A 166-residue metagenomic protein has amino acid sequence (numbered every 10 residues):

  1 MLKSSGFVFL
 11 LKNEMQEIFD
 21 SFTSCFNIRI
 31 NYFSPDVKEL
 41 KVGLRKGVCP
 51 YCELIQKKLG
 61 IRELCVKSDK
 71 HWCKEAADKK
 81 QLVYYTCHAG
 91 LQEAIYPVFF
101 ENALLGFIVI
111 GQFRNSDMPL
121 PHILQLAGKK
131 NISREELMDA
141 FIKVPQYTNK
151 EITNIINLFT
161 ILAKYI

Functional and structural regions predicted by a protein language model:
M1-F26, G106-I166: Juxtadomain coupling helices with adjacent low-complexity linkers
L2-G90: Structured interaction and signal-relay segments at domain junctions
R45, L54-K57, V98-F100, P119-Q125: Surface-exposed beta-strand edges and their flanking turn/coil or helix-capping segments
T86, G90, F100, Y147 (+1 more regions): Short, well-structured alpha-helical patches and their helix-loop capping segments that border functional surfaces
C87-G90, A94, I108: Extracellular/luminal Protease-associated
E93-L104, Q112-F113: A short, hydrophobic, proline-anchored segment that marks a local hinge/packing element in signaling and regulatory
